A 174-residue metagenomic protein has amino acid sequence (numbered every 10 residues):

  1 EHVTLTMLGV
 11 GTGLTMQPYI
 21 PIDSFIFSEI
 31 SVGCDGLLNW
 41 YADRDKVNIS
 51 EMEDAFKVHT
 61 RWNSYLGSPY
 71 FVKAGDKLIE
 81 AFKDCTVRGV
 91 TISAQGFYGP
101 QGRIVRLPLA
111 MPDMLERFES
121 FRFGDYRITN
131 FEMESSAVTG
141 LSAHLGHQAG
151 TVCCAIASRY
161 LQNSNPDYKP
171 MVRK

Functional and structural regions predicted by a protein language model:
E1-Y70: Metabolite-binding pocket within alpha/beta catalytic cores that recognizes anionic/polar moieties
H2-L5, F121-F123, R127-I128, Y168: Non-transmembrane, aqueous-exposed alpha-helical and coiled segments at domain scale
L8-V10, S28, I92, E132 (+1 more regions): Short beta-strand segments
V10, L145-L161: Glycine-rich phosphate/pyrophosphate-binding loops and their adjacent beta-strand/loop elements at enzyme active sites
L14, I92-G99, A137, I156-S158: Glycine-rich beta-alpha junction loops
N48-F123: Active-site rim beta-loop-alpha module in soluble metabolic enzymes
E132-V152: Short glycine-rich, acidic/polar surface loops and turns
R159-K174: His/Asp/Glu-rich mid-to-C-terminal helical/loop segments that flank catalytic regions of hydrolases
